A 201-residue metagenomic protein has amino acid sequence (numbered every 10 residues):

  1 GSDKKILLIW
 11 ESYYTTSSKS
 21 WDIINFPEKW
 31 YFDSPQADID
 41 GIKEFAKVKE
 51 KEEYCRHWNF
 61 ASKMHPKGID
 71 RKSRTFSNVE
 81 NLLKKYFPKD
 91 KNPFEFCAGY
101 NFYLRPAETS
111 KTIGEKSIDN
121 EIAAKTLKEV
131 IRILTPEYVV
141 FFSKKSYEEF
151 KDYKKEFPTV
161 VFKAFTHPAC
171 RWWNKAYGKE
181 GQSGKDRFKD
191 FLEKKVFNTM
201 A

Functional and structural regions predicted by a protein language model:
G1-Y138: A polyanion-binding, active-site-adjacent surface
E11-S12, P136, K144-K145, H167-P168: An acidic- and aromatic-residue-enriched active-site/binding cleft used to recognize and process polar
S110-K128, K145-A201: C-terminal capping/extension of enzyme domains
